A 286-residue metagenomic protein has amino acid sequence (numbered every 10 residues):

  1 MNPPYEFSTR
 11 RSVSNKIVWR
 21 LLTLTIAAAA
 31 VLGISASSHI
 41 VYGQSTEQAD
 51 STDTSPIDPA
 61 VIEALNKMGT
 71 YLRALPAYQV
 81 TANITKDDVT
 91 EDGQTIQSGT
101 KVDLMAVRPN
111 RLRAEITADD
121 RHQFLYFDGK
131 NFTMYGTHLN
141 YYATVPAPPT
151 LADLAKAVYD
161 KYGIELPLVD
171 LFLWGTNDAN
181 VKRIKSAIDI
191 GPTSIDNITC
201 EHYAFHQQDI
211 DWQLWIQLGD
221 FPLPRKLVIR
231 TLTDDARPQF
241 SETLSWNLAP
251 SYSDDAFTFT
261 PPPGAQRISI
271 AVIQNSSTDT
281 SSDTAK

Functional and structural regions predicted by a protein language model:
M1-W19: N-terminal secretory signal peptides that target proteins for export/translocation
K16, L72, W215-I216: Conserved short hydrophobic patches within well-ordered secondary structure
L22-A36: Bacterial N-terminal signal peptides
V41-S45: Boundary at the C-terminal end of the N-terminal hydrophobic targeting segment
D50-N66, Y135-T199, Y252, T260-P263 (+3 more regions): Flexible, processing/modification-adjacent segments and terminal tails in exported/periplasmic/extracellular proteins
P56-Y141: N-terminal mature ectodomain segment of secretory-pathway/periplasmic proteins
N83, T133, K182, S186-Q274: Gly/Pro-enriched, hydrophobic low-complexity segments that function as extracytoplasmic propeptides/linkers
Q123-F127, G136-T137, T144-P146, D153-K156 (+2 more regions): A short, polar/proline- and glycine-enriched secondary-structure boundary/capping micro-motif
